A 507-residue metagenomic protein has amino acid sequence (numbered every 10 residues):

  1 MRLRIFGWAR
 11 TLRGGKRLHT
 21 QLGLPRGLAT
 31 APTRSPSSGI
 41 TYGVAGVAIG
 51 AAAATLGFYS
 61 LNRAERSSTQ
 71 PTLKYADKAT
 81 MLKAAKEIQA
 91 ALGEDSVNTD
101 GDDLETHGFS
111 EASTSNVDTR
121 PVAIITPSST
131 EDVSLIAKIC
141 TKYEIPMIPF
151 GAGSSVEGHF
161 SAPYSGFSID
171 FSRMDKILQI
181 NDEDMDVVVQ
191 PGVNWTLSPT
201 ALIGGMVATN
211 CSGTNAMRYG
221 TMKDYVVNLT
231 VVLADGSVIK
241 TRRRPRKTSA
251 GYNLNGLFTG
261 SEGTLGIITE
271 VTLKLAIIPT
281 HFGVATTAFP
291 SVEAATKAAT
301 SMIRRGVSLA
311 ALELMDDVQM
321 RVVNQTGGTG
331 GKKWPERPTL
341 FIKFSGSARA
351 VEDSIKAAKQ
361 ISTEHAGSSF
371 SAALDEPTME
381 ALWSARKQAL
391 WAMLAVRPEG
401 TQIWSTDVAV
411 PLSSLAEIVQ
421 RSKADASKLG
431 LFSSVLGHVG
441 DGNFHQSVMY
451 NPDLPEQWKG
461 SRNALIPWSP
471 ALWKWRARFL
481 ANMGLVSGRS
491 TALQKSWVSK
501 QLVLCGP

Functional and structural regions predicted by a protein language model:
R2-W8, G15-K138, S155-M185, Q319-T329 (+2 more regions): N-terminal flexible segment immediately upstream of the FAD-binding catalytic core in FAD-dependent oxidoreductases
G101-H107, L273, I277, G283-A288 (+3 more regions): C-terminal substrate-recognition/cap domain of FAD-linked oxidoreductases
K176-I180, V189-E313: FAD-binding subdomain of flavoenzyme oxidoreductases
Y225, T230-A234, K333-W334, T339-A348 (+1 more regions): Phosphate/diphosphate-binding loops
S237, V486-P507: Activity-critical C-terminal alpha-helical subdomain
G437-H438, R478-L485: Short acidic/histidine-rich active-site segments
